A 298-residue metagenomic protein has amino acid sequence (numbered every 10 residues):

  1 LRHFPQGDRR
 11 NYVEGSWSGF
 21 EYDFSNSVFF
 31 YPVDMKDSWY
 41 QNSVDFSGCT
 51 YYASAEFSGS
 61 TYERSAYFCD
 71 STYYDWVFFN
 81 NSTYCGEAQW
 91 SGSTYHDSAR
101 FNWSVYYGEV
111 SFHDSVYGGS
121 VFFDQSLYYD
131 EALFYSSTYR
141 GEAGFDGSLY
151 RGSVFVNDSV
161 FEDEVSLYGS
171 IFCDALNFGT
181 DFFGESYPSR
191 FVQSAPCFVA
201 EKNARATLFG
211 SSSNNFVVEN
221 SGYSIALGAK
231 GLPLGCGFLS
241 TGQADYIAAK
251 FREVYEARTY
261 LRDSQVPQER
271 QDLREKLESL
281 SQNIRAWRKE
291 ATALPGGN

Functional and structural regions predicted by a protein language model:
L1-N298: N-terminal leader/targeting and pre-domain segments
